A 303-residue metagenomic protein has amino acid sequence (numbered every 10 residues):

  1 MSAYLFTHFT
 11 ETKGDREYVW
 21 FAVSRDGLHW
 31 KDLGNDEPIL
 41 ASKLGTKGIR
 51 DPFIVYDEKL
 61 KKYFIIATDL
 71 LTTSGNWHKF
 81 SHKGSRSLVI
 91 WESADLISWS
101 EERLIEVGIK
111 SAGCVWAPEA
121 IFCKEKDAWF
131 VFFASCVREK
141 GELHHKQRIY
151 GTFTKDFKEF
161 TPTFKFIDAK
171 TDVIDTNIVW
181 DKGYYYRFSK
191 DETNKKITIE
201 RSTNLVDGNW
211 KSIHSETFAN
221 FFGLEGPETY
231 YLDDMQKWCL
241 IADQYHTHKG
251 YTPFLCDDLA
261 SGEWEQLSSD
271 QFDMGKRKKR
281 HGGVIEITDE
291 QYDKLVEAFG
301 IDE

Functional and structural regions predicted by a protein language model:
M1-E303: Carbohydrate-active catalytic/glycan-binding domains of CAZyme proteins, especially the secreted or lumenal ectodomains
